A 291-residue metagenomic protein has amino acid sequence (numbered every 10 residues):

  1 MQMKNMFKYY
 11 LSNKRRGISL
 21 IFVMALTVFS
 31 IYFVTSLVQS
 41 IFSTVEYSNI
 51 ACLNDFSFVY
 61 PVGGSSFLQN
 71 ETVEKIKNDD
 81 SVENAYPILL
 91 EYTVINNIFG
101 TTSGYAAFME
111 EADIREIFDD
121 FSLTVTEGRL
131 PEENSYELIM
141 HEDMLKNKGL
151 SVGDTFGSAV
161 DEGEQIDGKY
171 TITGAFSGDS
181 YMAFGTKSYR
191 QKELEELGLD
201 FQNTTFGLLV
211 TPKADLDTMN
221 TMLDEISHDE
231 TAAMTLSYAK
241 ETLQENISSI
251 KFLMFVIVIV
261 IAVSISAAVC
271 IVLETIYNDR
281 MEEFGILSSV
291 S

Functional and structural regions predicted by a protein language model:
M1-Y32: N-terminal Sec/SRP start-transfer signal
M3, I41, L68-Q69: Amphipathic coiled-coil/heptad-repeat helices and related helical stalk/stem segments that mediate oligomerization
K8-N13, P131, L243-I247: Helix-boundary and loop/linker segments of multi-pass membrane transporters
I18, L26-N54: Alpha-helical transmembrane segments
L37, I41-S48, L216-M281, I286-L287: Peri-transmembrane interface segments
Y47-Q244: Basic-flanked hydrophobic alpha-helices used for secretion and membrane insertion
